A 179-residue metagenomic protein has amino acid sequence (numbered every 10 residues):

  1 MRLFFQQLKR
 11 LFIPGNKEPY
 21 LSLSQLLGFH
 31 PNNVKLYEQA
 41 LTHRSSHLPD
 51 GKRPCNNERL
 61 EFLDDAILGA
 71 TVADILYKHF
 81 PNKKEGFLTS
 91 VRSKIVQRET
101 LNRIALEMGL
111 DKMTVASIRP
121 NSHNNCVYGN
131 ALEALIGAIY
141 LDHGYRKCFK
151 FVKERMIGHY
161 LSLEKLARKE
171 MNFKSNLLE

Functional and structural regions predicted by a protein language model:
M1-E179: Double-stranded RNA-binding/processing signature
